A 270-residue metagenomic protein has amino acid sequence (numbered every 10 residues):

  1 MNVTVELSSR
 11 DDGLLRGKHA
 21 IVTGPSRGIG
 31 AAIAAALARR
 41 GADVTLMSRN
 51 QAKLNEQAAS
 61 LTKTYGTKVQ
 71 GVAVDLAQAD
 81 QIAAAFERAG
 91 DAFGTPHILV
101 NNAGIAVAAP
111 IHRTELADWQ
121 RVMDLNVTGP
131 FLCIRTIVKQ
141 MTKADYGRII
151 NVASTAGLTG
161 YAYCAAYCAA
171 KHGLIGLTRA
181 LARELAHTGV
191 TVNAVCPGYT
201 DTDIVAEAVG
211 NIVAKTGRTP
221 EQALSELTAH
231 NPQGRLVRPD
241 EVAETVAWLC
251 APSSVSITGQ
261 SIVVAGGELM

Functional and structural regions predicted by a protein language model:
H19, S26-R27: Conserved glycine-rich cofactor-binding loop
R40-Q57: Conserved glycine-rich Rossmann-like NAD(P)H-binding loop of the short-chain dehydrogenase/reductase
P110-I111, D118-M123, L227: Substrate-binding pocket helix/loop in short-chain dehydrogenase/reductase
F131-I134, T142, Y146, Q233-V264 (+1 more regions): C-terminal substrate-recognition "lid" of short-chain dehydrogenase/reductases
I134, A170, T178: Active-site helix of classical SDR
S154: Residue(s) in the substrate-gating loop at a strand-loop-helix junction that position the organic substrate next
A186, T191, I257-G259: Short, small/polar-rich loop/turn modules that mediate ligand/substrate recognition or access, typified
